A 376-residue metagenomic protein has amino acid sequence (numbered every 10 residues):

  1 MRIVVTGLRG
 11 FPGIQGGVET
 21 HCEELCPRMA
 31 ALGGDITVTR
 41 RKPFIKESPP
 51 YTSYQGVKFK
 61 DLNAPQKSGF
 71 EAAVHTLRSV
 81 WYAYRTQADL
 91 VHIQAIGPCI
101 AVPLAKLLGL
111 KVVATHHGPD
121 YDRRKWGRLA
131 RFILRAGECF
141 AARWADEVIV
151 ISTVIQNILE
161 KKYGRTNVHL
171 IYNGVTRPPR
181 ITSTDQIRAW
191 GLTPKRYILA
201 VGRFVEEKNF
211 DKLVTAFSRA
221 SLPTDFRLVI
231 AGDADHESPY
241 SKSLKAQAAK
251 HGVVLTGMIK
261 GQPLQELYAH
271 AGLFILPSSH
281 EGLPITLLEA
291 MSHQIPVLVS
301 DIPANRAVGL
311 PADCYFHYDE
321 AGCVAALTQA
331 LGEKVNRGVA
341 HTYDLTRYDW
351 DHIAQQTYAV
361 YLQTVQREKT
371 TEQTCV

Functional and structural regions predicted by a protein language model:
V4, G191-S218, V229: Conserved donor-binding/catalytic core segment of Leloir-type glycosyltransferases
W81-Y84, L107, R131-V148: Membrane-proximal helix-turn-helix segments that form the acceptor-binding/catalytic region of lipid-linked
I93-P98: Short His-centered aromatic/hydrophobic patch
V154, G174: Carbohydrate-associated surface elements
S241-I259: Nucleotide-activated donor-binding/catalytic signature segment of Leloir-type glycosyltransferases, i.e., the conserved
S279: Aromatic "clamp/platform" in nucleotide-sugar-dependent glycosyltransferases that forms part of the donor/acceptor
S292, P296-V299: Short hydrophobic beta-strand element within catalytic cores of glycosyltransferases and related nucleotide-activated
D313-A321, Q329-K334: Conserved acidic donor-binding segment of nucleotide-sugar-dependent glycosyltransferases
